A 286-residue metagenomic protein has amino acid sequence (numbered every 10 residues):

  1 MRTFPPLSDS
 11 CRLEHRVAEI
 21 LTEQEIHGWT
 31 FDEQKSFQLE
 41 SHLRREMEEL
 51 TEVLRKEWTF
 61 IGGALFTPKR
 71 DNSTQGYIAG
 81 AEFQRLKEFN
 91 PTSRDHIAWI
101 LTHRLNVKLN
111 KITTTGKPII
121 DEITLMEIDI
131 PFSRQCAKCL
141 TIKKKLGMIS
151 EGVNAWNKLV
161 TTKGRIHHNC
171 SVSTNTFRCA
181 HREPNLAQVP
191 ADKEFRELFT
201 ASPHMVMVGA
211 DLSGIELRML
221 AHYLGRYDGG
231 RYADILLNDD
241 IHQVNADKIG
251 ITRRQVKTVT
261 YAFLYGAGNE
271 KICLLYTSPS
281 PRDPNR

Functional and structural regions predicted by a protein language model:
M1-E194, H204-V206, S213-E216: Conserved "right-hand" nucleotidyltransferase catalytic core of DNA-directed polymerases
S10-L13, N90, I235-D239, T252-R253 (+1 more regions): Generic alpha-helical segment signature
L13-V17, R94-A98, E216, L220 (+3 more regions): Short runs of predominantly hydrophobic/aromatic residues within well-ordered alpha helices that form helix-helix
T22, I26, Q84, S171-V172 (+1 more regions): Conserved catalytic core of nucleic-acid polymerases
W29-F37, F83, T200-M207, D228 (+2 more regions): Glycine- and acidic
R55, T102, A221, A246-D247 (+1 more regions): Residue-level preference for well-ordered alpha-helical positions
V172-T252: Function-dense linear segments that define catalytic or interfacial modules in macromolecule-processing proteins
Y276-R286: Single conserved hydrophobic/aromatic residue that forms the stacking wall/gate of nucleotide- or nucleobase-binding
